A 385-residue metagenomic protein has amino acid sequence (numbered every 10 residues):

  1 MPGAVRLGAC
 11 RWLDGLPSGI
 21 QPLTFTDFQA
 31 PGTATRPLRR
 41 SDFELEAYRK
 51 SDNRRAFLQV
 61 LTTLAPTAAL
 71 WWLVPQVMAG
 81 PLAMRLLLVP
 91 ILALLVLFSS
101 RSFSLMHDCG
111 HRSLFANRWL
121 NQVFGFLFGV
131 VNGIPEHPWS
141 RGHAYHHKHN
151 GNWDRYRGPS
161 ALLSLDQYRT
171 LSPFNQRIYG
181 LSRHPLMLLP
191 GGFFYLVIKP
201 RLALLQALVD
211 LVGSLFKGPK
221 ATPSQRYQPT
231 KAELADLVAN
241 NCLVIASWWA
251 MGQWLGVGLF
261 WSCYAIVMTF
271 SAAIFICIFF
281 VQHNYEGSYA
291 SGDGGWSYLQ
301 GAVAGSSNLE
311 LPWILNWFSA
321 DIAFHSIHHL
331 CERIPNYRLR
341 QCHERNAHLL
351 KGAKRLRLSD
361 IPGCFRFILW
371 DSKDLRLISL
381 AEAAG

Functional and structural regions predicted by a protein language model:
A34-E46: Membrane-proximal N-terminal segments immediately preceding the first transmembrane helix
F43-S51, P223-Q225, C342: Cytosolic juxtamembrane amphipathic/interface segments immediately preceding and feeding into a transmembrane helix
K50-S102, G125-I134, Q176-L196, Y227-I278: Alpha-helical bilayer-embedded segments of polytopic membrane proteins, i.e., transmembrane/intramembrane helices
V96-L237, G287-R376: Membrane-embedded catalytic scaffold of the fatty acid hydroxylase/desaturase
Q253-W254, I266-N308: Extended hydrophobic/aromatic segments used for targeting, binding, or gating
L358, A384-G385: C-terminal functional modules
